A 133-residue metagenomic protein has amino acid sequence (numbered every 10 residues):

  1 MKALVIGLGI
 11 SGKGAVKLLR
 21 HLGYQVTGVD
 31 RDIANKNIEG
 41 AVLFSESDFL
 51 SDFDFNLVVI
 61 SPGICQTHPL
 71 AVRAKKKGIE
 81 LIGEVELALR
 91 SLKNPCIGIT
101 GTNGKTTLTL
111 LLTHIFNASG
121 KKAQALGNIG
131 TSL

Functional and structural regions predicted by a protein language model:
K2, N56-L57: Structural motif
A3-A15: Glycine-rich adenosine-cofactor-binding loop
L4, T27, Q124: Conserved beta-strand positions in the Rossmann-like core of class I SAM-dependent methyltransferases
I6, V58-S61: Redox-cofactor binding/interface segments in oxidoreductases and associated redox assembly factors
G9, D32, I129: Residues in the short beta-alpha loop(s) of Rossmann-like NAD(P)-binding domains
L18-L22, L50-F53, P62-L133: Phosphate-binding loop of NTP-binding sites
L22-I38: NAD(P)-binding Rossmann-fold cofactor-contacting core
E39-S51: Glycine-rich, highly charged phosphate/nucleotide-binding loops
